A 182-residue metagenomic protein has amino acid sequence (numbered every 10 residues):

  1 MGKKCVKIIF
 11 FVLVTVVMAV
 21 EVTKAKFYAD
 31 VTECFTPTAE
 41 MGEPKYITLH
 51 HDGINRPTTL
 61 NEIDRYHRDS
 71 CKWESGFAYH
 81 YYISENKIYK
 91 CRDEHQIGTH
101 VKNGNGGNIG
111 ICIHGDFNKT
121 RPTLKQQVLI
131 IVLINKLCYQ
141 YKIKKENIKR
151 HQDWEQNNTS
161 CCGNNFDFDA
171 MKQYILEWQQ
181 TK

Functional and structural regions predicted by a protein language model:
G2-K7, T15-I47, G107, I113-K182: Basic/polar, cationic surfaces and motifs that engage anionic cell-wall and phosphate/carboxylate ligands
A29-H95: Short, conserved "active-site rim" segments that organize catalytic pockets and cofactor/ligand binding
D52-G53, K102, D153: Compositionally biased, intrinsically disordered low-complexity segments enriched in polar/proline residues
F77, T99, D116: Gly/Ser/Thr-rich helix-start
D93-G110: Short, surface-exposed glycine/acidic/tryptophan-bearing loops
